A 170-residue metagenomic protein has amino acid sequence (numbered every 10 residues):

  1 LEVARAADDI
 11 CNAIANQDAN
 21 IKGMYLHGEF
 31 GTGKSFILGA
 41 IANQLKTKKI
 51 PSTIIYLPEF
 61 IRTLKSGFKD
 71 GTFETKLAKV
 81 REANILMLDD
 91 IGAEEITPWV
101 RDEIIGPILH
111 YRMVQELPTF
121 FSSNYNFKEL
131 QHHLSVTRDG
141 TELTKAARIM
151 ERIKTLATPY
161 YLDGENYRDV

Functional and structural regions predicted by a protein language model:
L1-M24: Pre-Walker A (pre-P-loop) alpha-helix and adjacent loop at the N terminus of AAA/AAA+ ATPase modules, a conserved
A4, A42, K46-A83, E95-D102: Short glycine-rich substrate-engagement loop in P-loop NTPases that contacts/grips substrate
N16-D18, L45-T47, A78-R81, H110-E116 (+1 more regions): Conserved catalytic network of the ASCE P-loop NTPase/AAA+ motor domain
N20-L38: Walker A/P-loop nucleotide-binding motif
M24, T53, M87, F120 (+1 more regions): Hydrophobic/aromatic beta-strand patches that form the interior of the parallel beta-sheet core in alpha/beta enzyme
I50-P51, E82-I85, Q115-F121: Loop/turn-to-beta-strand initiation segments
I61-G67, E94-V170: Replace "adjacent to P-loop NTPase cores in ATP/GTP-dependent enzymes" with "adjacent to NTP-binding cores
D90-I91: Walker B catalytic acidic pair
